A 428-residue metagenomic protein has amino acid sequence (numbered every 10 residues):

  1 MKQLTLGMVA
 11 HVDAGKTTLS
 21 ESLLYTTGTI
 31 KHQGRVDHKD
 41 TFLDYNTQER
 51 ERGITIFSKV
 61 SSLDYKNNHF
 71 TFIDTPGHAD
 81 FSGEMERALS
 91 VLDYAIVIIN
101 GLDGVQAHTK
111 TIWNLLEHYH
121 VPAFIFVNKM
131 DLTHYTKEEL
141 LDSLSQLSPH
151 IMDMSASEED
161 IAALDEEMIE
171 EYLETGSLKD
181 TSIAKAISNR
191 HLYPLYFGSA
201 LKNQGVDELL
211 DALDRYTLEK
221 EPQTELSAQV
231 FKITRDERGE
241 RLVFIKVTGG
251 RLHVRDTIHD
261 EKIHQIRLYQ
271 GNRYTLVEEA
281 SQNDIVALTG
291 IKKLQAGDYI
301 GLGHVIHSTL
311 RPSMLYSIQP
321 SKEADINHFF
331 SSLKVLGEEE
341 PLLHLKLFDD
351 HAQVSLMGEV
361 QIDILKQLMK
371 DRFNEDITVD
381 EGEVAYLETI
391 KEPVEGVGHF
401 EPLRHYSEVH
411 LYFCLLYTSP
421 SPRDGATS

Functional and structural regions predicted by a protein language model:
M1-A14, H32-Q33, G101-E237, T257-I258 (+1 more regions): P-loop NTPase catalytic nucleotide-binding module
M1-V91, A95-I99, V105, E139 (+1 more regions): P-loop NTPase switch module centered on the Walker A-proximal segment
V9-H11, N46-Q48, R52-T55, S61-D64 (+16 more regions): Replace "in large, NTP-powered and nucleic-acid-processing enzymes" with "in large, NTP-powered factors and other
I30-V36, L43-F57, H150-M154, Y216-E225 (+5 more regions): Active-site phosphate-binding and catalytic loops of NTP-dependent enzymes
Y216, T224-L315: Conserved nucleotide-binding/hydrolysis modules and their immediate coupling elements across P-loop/ASCE NTPase motors
N272-P393: C-terminal effector modules of nucleic-acid-centric enzymes and ribosome-associated factors
E383-S419: C-terminal polymerase-core module
Y417-S428: Single conserved hydrophobic/aromatic residue that forms the stacking wall/gate of nucleotide- or nucleobase-binding
